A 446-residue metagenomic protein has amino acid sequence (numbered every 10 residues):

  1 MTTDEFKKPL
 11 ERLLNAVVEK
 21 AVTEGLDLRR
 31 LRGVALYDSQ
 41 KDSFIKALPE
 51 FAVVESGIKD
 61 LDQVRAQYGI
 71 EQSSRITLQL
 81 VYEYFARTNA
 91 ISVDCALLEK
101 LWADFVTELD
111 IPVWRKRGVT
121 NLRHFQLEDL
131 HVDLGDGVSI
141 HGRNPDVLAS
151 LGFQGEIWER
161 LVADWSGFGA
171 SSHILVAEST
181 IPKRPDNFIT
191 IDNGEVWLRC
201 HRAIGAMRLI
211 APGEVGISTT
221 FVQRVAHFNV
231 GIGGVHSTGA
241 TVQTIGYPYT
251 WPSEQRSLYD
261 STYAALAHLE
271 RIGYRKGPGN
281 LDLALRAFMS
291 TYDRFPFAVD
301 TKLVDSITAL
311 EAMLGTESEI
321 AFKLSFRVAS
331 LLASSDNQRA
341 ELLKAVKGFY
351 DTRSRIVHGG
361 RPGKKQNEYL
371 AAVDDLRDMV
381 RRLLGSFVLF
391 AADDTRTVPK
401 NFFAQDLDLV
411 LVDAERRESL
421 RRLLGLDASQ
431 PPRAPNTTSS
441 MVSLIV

Functional and structural regions predicted by a protein language model:
M1-Y68, A96-K100, S253-L332, A340-G348: Amphipathic alpha-helical interface elements
N15, V53-T301, Y369-L370, D378 (+1 more regions): Charged, non-catalytic interaction/linker regions at domain boundaries that couple catalytic cores to substrate
S306, F322-R327, P362, Q366-L376: Composition- and surface-driven signal marking solvent-exposed, interaction-prone regions in large proteins
T308-A312, R355, R382: Residue-level signal for well-ordered alpha-helical scaffold segments within enzymatic catalytic domains
G315-S318, S354-P362, G385-D393: Charged/polar positions within long, soluble alpha-helices
I320-S334, R396-D408: Short alpha-helical "patches" and their helix-cap loops
A340-E368: Histidine-centered, metal-coordinating catalytic motifs and their short helical/loop contexts
